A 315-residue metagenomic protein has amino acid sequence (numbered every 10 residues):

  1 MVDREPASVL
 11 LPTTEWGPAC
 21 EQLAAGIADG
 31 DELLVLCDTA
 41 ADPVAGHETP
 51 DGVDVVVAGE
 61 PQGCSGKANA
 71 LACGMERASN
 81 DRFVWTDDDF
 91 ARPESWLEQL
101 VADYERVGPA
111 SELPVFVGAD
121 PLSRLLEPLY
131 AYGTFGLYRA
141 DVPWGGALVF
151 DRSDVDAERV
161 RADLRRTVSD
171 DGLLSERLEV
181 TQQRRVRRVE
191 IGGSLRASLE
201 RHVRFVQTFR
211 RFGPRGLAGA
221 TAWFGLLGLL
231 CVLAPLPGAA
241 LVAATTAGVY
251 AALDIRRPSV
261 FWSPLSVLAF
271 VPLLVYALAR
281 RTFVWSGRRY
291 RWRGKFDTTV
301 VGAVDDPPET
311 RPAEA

Functional and structural regions predicted by a protein language model:
R4-E5, E76-D81, V160: Active-site acidic short loop of glycosyltransferases
E5-S8, E32: Cell-envelope/extracellular polymer assembly enzymes that use nucleotide-activated donors
T13-D31, P43: Short, well-formed alpha-helical segments that are part of the catalytic scaffolds of diverse glycosyltransferases
E15-G17, L36-T49, F90: A conserved acidic beta->alpha catalytic loop
T49, V56-C73, W96-E158, A162 (+3 more regions): Long helical/loop segments within the catalytic core of UDP-sugar-dependent glycosyltransferases, especially the large
L71, N80-A91: Short beta-strand-to-loop acidic/aromatic patch adjacent to the donor-nucleotide binding site
G118, L125-L126, R161-G216: Catalytic donor/gating beta->alpha subdomain of glycosyltransferases that bind UDP-sugars
L217-R291: Membrane-embedded multi-pass helical conduit in multi-pass membrane proteins, especially envelope-biosynthetic
